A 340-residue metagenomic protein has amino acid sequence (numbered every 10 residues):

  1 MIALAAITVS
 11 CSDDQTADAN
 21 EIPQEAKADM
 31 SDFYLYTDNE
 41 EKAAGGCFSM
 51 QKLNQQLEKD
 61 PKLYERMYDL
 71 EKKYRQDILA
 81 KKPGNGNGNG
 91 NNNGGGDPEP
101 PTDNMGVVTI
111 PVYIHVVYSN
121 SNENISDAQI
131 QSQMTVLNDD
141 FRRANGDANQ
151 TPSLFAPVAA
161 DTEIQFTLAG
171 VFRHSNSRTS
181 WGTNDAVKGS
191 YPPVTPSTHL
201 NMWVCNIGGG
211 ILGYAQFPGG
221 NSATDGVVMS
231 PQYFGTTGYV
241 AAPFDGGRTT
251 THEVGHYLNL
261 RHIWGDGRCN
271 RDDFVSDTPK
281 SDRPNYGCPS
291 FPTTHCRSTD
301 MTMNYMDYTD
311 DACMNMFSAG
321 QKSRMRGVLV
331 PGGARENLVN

Functional and structural regions predicted by a protein language model:
M1-A5: Sec-dependent N-terminal signal peptides
I7-S10: C-terminal motif of bacterial Sec signal peptides marking the signal peptidase cleavage site
S12-Q15: Bacterial signal peptide processing site
P23-T198, A334: Propeptide-to-catalytic entry region of secreted or membrane-anchored zinc metalloproteases
I114-Y118, Y233, D310: Short, histidine-centered active-site or binding-site loop motifs used for metal coordination, general acid-base
N124-S132, A241-D245, T249, D300 (+1 more regions): Soluble non-cytosolic domains of exported or imported proteins
Q131-G287: Metzincin-family zinc-dependent endopeptidase catalytic domain
C269-N340: Replace "(M1/M4/M9/M12/WLM)" with "(e.g., M1/M4/M8/M9/M12/M26/WLM)" and add "not limited to" to clarify scope
